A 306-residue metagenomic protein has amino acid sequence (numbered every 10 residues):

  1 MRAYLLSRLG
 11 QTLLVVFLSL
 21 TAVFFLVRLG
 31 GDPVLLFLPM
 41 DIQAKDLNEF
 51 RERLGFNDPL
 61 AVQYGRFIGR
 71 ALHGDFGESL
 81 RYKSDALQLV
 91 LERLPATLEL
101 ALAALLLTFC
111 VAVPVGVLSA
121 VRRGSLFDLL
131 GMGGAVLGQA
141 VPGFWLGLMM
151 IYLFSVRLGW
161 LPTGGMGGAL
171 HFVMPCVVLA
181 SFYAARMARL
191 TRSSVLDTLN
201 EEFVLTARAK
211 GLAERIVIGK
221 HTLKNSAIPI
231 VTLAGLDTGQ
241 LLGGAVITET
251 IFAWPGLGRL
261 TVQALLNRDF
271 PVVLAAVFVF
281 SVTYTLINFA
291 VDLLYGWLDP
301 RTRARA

Functional and structural regions predicted by a protein language model:
R2-Y4, Q88-L129, M166-A306: Alpha-helical transmembrane segments of integral membrane proteins, especially multi-pass inner/plasma-membrane
L6-V15: N-terminal signal-anchor/signal peptide hydrophobic helix marking the start of the first transmembrane segment
T12, R93, T97, G133-V136 (+2 more regions): Residue-level signal for discrete positions within transmembrane alpha-helices of multi-pass small-molecule
V15-G65, S155-M174: Hydrophobic alpha-helical transmembrane segments of membrane transport/permease proteins and related membrane-embedded
V16, L20, F24-R28, F144 (+4 more regions): Membrane-embedded alpha-helical segments of multi-pass transporters/permeases
L29-G30, G138-V141, L242: Transmembrane helix irregularities
N57-V113: An internal, D/E-rich "acidic patch" concept
D128-M150, M174-V178: Pore- or pathway-lining transmembrane helices of multi-pass membrane proteins that form conduits for solutes/ions
